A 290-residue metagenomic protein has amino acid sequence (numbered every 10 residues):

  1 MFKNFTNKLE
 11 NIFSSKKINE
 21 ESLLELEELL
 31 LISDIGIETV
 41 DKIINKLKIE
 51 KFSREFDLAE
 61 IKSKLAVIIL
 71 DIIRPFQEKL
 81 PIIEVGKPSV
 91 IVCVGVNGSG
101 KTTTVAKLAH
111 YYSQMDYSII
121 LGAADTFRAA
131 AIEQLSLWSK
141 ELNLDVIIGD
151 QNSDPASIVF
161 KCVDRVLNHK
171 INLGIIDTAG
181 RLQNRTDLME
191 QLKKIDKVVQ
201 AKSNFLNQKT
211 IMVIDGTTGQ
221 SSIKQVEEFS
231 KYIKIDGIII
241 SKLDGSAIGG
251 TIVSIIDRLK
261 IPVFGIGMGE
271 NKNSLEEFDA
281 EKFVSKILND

Functional and structural regions predicted by a protein language model:
M1-N4, D290: Short, Lys/Arg-enriched, disordered terminal segments
K3-A124, A131-L167, I171-I176: Primarily NTPase-proximal linker/entry elements flanking Walker-type ATP/GTP-binding cores
D34, D125, D177, D215 (+1 more regions): Acidic active-site catalytic centers that drive phospho-/nucleotidyl reactions and related ester hydrolyses
I37-T39, R128, D244, K272: Short hydrophobic/aromatic residue motifs in ordered secondary structure
I68, A106-K107, D125-E133, I252-I256 (+1 more regions): Short, highly charged low-complexity linear segments
K101-A106, A129-A131, S221-I223, A247-G250: Short glycine/serine/threonine-rich phosphate/pyrophosphate-binding segments that cradle anionic phosphate groups
P155-N168, N184-N289: Conserved catalytic-core segment of NTP-binding enzymes
A179-R181: Short glycine-rich anion-binding loops that position phosphate/pyrophosphate groups of nucleotides and phosphorylated
